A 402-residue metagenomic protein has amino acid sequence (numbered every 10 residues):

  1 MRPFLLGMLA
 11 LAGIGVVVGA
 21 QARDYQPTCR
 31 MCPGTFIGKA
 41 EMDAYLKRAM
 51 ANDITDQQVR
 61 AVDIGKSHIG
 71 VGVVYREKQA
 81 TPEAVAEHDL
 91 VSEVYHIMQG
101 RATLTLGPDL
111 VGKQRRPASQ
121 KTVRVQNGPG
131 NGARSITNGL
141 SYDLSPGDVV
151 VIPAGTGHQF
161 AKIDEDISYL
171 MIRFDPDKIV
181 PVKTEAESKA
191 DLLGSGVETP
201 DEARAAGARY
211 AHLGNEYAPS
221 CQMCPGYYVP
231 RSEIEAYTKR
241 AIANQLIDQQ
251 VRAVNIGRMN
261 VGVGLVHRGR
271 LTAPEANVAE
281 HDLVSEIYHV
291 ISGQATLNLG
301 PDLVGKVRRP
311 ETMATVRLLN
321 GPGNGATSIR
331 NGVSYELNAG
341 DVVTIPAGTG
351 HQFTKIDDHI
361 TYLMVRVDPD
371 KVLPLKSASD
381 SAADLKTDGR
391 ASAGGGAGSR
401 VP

Functional and structural regions predicted by a protein language model:
M1-F4: Positively charged n-region of N-terminal signal peptides that target proteins for export
G7-V16: Bacterial N-terminal signal peptides
A20-L90, V182-E280, A378-A382, G389-A391 (+1 more regions): A short, N-terminal "cap"/entry segment at the start of jelly-roll beta-barrel domains of the cupin/DSBH fold
V62-I64, I69-V71, L104, L144 (+12 more regions): Fold-core signature of tandem repeat domains
G65, A80-E93, L106, G112-T122 (+4 more regions): A short beta-loop-beta micro-motif enriched in histidine and acidic residues
D89-L104, P108, S119-N131, D282-L297 (+2 more regions): Short, conserved beta-strand element in jelly-roll/cupin
Y142-I163, Y335-I356: Conserved metal-binding segment of the jelly-roll/cupin
E165-P181, D358-P374: A short hydrophobic beta-strand segment most commonly corresponding to one strand of the jelly-roll/cupin
